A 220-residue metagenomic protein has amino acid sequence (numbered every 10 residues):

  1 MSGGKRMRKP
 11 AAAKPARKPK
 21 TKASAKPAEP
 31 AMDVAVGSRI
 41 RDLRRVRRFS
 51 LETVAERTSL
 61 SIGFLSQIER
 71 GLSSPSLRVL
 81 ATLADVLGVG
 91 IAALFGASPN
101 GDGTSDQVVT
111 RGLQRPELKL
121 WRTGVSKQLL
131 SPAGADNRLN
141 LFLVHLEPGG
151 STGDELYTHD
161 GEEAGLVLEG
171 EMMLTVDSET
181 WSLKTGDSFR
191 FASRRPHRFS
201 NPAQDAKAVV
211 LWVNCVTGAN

Functional and structural regions predicted by a protein language model:
S38-A55: Short basic helix-loop element that most often maps to the first helix and adjoining turn of HTH DNA-binding modules
R44, V54, S76-L87, I91-F95: Hydrophobic micro-packing sites on short alpha-helices
S59-P75: Recognition helix of helix-turn-helix/homeodomain-like DNA-binding domains that insert into the DNA major groove
G112, P116-E155, W212-N220: A short glycine-rich, His/Asp/Glu-containing loop-to-beta-strand
V125, K184, S193-A219: Ligand-binding loop in jelly-roll beta-barrel domains
L130, D177-A192: Short acidic-glycine-tyrosine-enriched beta hairpin
D136-L139, G150-A164, T185, K207: A short beta-loop-beta micro-motif enriched in histidine and acidic residues
L143-E147, T158-L174: Short, conserved beta-strand element in jelly-roll/cupin
